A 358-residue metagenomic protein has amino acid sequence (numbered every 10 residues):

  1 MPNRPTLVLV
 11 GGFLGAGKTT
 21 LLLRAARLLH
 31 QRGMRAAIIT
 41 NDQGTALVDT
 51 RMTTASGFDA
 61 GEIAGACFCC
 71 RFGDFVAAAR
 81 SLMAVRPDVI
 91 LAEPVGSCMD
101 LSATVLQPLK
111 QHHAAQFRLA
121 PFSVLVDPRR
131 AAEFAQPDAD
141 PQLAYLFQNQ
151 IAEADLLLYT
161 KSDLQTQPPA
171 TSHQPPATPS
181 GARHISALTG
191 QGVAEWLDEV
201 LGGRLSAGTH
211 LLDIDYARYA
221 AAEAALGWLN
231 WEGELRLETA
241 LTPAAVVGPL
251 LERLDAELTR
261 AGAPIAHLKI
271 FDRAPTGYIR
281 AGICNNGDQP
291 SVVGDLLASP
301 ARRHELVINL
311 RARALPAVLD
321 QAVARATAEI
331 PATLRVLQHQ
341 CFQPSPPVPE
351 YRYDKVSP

Functional and structural regions predicted by a protein language model:
P2-G11, A16-Y145: Nucleotide-state-sensitive switch-loop elements of NTP-binding domains
P2-V10, G15-A16, T20, G202 (+1 more regions): P-loop NTP-binding site
T6, R71-D74, L101, L143-Q150 (+3 more regions): Helical mechanochemical/support elements of P-loop NTPase systems and associated helical scaffolds
L28, R32, A46, S81-V85 (+7 more regions): Conserved, well-folded catalytic cores of nucleic-acid-processing and energy-transducing macromolecular machines
I38, H184, V336-Q338: A structural preference for short, hydrophobic beta-strand core positions in alpha/beta folds
T50-G57, P169-T178, D320-A328: Short, aromatic/basic amphipathic alpha-helical patches
C67-C70, T189-A194, F342-P347: A short acidic, often aromatic-flanked loop/helix-cap motif at beta-alpha or helix-coil junctions that lines enzyme
A144-E223: Canonical P-loop GTPase G-domain recognition
